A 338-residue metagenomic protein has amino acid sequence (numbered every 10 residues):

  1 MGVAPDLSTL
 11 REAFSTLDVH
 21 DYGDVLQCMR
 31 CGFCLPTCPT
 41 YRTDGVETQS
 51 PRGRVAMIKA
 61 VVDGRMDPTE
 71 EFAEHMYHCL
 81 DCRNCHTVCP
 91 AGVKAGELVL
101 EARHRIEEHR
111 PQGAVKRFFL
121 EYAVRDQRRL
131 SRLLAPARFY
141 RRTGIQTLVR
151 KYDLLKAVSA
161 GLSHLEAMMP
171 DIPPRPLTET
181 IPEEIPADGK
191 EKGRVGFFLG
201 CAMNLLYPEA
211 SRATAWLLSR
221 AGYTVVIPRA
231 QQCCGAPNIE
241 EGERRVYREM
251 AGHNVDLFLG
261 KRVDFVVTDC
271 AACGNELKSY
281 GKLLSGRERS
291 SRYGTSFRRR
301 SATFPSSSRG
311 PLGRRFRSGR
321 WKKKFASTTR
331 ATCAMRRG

Functional and structural regions predicted by a protein language model:
M1-L17, Y41-E74, G92-F119: Non-heme iron-sulfur electron-transfer modules
D18, T69, Y247-A251: A conditional alpha-helix N-cap/helix-loop micro-motif detector
D21, R65, F72, P182-E183 (+1 more regions): Active-site-adjacent structural elements in folded domains
Y22-Y41, T69, A73-V93: Cysteine-centered iron-sulfur cluster-binding motifs in ferredoxin-type domains/subunits of redox enzymes
G32-P36, V46-P51, V225-I227: N-terminal glycine-rich anion-binding loops that anchor highly charged ligand groups
D63, N84, V88, G242: Short His/Asp/Glu-rich catalytic/ion-coordination signatures at enzyme active sites or charged loops
A95-G338: Iron-sulfur cluster-binding electron-transfer modules in prokaryotic oxidoreductases
